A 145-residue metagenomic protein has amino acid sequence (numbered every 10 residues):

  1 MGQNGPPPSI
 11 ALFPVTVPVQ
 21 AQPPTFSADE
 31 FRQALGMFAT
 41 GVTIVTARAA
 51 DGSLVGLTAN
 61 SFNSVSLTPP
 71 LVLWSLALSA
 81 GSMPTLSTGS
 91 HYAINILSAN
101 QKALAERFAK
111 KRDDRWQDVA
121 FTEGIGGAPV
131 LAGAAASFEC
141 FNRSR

Functional and structural regions predicted by a protein language model:
G2-R145: Active-site-proximal mixed secondary-structure blocks
